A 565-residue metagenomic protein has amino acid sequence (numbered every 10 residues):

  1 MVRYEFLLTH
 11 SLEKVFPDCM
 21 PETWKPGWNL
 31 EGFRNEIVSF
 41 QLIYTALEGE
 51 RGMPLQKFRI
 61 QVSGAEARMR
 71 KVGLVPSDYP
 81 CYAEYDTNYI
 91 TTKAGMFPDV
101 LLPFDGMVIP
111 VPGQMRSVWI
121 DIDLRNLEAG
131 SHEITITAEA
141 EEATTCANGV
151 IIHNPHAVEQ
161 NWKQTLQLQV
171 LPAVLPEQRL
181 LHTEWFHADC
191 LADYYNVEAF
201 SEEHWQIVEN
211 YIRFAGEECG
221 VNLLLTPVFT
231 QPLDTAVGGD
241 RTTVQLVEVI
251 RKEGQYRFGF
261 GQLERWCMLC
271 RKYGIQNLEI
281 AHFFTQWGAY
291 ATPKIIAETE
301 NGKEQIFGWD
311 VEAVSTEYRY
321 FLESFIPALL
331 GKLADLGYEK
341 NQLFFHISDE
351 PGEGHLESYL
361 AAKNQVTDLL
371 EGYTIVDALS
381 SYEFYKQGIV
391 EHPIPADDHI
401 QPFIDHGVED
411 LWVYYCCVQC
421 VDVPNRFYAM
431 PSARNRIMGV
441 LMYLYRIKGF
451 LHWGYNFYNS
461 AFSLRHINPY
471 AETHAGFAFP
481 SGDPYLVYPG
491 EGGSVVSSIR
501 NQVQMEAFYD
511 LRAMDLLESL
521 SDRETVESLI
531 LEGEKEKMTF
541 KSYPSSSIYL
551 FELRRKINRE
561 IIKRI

Functional and structural regions predicted by a protein language model:
V2-W24, E48-W119: Surface-exposed binding patches on compact interaction domains or structured appendages
K25-E48: Contiguous beta-strand segments within globular domains
G32-I37, V111-M115, G130: Solvent-exposed, conformationally flexible loop/turn segments
L47-G49, D123-A129: Short, surface-exposed loop/turn segments at beta-strand-coil junctions that are enriched for proline with nearby
E133-A140, N148-L369, A378-Q387, N456-N459: Aromatic-lined carbohydrate-binding surfaces of glycoside hydrolases
E304, Y373-I400, W412-Y414: Aromatic- and acid-rich polysaccharide-binding/catalytic face of secreted or lumenal carbohydrate-active enzymes
D310-L356, Q365-L379, S463-I565: Catalytic domains of carbohydrate-active enzymes that cleave complex glycans
H392-H474: Catalytic-core region of carbohydrate-active enzymes that cleave or remodel glycosidic bonds
